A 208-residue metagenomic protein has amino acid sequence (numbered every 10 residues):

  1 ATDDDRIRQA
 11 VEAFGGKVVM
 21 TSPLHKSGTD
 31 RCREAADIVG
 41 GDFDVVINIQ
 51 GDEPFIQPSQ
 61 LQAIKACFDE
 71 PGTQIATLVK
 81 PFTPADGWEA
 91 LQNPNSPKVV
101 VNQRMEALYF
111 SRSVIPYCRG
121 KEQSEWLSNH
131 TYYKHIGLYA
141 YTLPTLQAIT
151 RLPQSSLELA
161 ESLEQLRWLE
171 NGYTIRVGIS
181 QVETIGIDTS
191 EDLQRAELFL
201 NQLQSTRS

Functional and structural regions predicted by a protein language model:
A1-D3: Short beta-strand/loop segment that forms part of the nucleotide-sugar
D5-A63: Short phosphate-binding loop-to-helix
K17, E106, T174-R176: Conserved beta-strand segments of alpha/beta enzyme cores
M20-T21, T77-L78, Y109, V177-I179: Structural signal for conserved beta-strand scaffold positions within catalytic alpha/beta enzyme cores
G41, W126-R207: Conserved alpha/beta core of the MobA/IspD/sugar-nucleotide pyrophosphorylase nucleotidyltransferase superfamily
G41-F43, E70-Q74, Y173: Short, high-confidence coil segments that cap the C-terminus of an alpha-helix and link into the following beta-strand
Q57-L152: Conserved core of the sugar-phosphate nucleotidyltransferase
